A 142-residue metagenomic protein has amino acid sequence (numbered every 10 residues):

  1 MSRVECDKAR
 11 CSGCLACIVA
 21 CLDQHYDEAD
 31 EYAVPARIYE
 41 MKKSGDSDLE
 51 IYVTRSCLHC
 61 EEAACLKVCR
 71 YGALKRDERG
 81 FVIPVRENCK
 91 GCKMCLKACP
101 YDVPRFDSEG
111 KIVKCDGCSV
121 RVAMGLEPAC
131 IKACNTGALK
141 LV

Functional and structural regions predicted by a protein language model:
M1-V142: Non-ligating segments of multi-cofactor redox enzymes
